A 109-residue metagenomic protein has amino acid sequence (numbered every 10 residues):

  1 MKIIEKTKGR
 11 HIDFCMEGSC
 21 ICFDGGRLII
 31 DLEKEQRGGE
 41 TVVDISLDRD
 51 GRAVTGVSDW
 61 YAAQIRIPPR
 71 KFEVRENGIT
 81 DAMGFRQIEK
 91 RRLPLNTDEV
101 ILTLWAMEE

Functional and structural regions predicted by a protein language model:
M1-E40: Short, charged/polar N-terminal "headpieces" of proteins
M1-K2, T41-D44, I79-M83: A short linear-motif detector with a strong N-terminal bias
I3, F14, V42-I45, A63 (+1 more regions): Generic preference for hydrophobic/aromatic residues in regular secondary structure cores
T7-G9, D13-E17, T55-S58, L93-D98: Short, ordered beta-strand-loop transition motifs
E17, D50-R52, Q87-R91: Intrinsically disordered, low-complexity boundary segments flanking structured domains
D31-K71: Acidic, aromatic-enriched beta-alpha/helix-loop junctions
Q64-E109: Beta-strand-rich cores of mature extracytoplasmic or soluble domains
